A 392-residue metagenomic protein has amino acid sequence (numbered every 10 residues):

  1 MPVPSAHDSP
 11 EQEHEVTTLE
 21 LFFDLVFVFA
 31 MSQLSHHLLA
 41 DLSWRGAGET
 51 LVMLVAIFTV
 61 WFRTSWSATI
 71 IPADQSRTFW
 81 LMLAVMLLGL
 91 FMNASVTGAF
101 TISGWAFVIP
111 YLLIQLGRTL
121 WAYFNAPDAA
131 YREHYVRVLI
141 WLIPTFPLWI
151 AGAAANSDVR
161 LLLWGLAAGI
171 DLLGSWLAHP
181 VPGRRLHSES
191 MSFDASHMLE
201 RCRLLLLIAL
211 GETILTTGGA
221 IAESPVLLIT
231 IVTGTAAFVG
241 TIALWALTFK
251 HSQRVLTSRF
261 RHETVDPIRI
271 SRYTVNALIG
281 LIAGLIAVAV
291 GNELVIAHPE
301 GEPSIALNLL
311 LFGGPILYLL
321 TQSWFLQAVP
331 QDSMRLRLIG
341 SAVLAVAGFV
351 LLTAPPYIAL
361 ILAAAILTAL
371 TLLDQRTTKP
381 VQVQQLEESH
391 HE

Functional and structural regions predicted by a protein language model:
M1-L21, V26-F29, L51-I71, S76-W80 (+8 more regions): Predominantly late transmembrane helices and immediately cytosolic-facing juxtamembrane segments
V28-H36, P355: Alpha-helical transmembrane segments of multi-pass membrane proteins
L34-R45: A short alpha/beta connector and helix-capping loop motif
R45-G46, F107: Juxtamembrane helix-start elements in MFS-like secondary transporters
D158-L163, A354-A364: Loop-to-transmembrane alpha-helix initiation sites
A328-Q331, A347-L360: Membrane-helix boundary connector in multi-pass membrane proteins
G348, Y357, I366-D374: Short, amphipathic C-terminal "tail helix"
